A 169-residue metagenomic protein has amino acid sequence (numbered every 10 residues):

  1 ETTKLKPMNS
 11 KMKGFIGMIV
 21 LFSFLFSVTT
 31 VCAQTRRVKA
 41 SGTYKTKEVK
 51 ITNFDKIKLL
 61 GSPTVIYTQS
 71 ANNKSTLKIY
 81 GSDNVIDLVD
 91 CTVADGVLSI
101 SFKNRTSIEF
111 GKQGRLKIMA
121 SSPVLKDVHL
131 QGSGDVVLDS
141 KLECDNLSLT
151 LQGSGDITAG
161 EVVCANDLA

Functional and structural regions predicted by a protein language model:
T2-A169: Intrinsically disordered, low-complexity terminal regions
